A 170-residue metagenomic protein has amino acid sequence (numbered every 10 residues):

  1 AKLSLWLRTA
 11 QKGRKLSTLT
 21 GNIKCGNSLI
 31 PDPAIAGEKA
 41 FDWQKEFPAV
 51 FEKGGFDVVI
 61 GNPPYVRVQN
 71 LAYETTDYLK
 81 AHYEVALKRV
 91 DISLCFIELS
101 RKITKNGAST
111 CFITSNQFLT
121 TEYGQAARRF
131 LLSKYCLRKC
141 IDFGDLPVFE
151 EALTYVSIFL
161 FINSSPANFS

Functional and structural regions predicted by a protein language model:
K2-A34, F41-S170: Signature of N6-adenine DNA methyltransferases within the class I
